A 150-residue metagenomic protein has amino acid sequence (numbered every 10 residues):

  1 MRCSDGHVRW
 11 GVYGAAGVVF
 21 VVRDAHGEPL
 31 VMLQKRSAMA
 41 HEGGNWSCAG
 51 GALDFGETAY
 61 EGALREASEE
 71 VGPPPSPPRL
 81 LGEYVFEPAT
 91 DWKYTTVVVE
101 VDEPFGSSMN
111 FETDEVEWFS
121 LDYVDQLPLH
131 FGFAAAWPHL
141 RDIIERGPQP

Functional and structural regions predicted by a protein language model:
M1-A25: Acidic, metal-coordinating catalytic segment for phosphate/diphosphate chemistry, firing primarily on the Nudix
W10-Y13, H26, H41, A89-W92 (+1 more regions): A generic fold-level signal
G14-A16, P29, Y94-T95, D114: Change "...and in nucleic-acid phosphodiester-cleaving endonucleases..." to "...and in nucleic-acid processing enzymes
F20-V22, K35, E100-V101, S120: Residue-level signal for short segments within beta-strands and strand-turn junctions of well-structured beta-sheet
G27-E70: Conserved Nudix-box catalytic region and its N-terminal flanking loop in Nudix hydrolases and closely related
P74-Y84: A short coil-to-beta-strand element that immediately follows conserved catalytic motifs
Y84-E112, E117, L121-Y123, P138: Active-site-adjacent beta-strand/loop module that shapes the phosphate/pyrophosphate-binding cleft
G132-P150: Charged phosphate-binding loop/patch that engages nucleotide di/tri-phosphates or the phosphate backbone of nucleic
